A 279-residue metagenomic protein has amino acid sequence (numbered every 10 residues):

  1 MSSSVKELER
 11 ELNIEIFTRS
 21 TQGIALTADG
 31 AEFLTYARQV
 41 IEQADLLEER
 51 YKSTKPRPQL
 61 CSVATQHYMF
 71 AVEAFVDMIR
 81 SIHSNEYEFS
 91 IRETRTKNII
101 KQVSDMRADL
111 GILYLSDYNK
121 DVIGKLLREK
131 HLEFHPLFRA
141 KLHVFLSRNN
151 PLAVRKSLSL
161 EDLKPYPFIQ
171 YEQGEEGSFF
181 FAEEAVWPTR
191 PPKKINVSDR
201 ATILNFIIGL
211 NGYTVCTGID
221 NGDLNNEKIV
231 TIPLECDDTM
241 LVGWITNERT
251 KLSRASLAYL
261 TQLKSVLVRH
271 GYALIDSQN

Functional and structural regions predicted by a protein language model:
S4: Residues within the DNA-recognition helix of helix-turn-helix
E9-L26: A short LG(V/I)-centered, amphipathic sequence patch enriched for acidic residue(s) preceding the LG motif
E11-L12, F33-K55, C61: Alpha-helical linker/hinge and terminal dimerization helices associated with HTH transcriptional regulators
P56-Q102, K251-R254: N-terminal winged-helix
A71-A74, K120, L152, K156 (+3 more regions): Secondary-structure junction motif
S104-A108, Y114, Q173-V230: Hydrophobic hinge/microswitch elements
L126-L142, L146-F168: Flexible hinge/capping segments at coil-to-helix
E129-H135, A140, A201-K251: Beta-alpha-beta core module
